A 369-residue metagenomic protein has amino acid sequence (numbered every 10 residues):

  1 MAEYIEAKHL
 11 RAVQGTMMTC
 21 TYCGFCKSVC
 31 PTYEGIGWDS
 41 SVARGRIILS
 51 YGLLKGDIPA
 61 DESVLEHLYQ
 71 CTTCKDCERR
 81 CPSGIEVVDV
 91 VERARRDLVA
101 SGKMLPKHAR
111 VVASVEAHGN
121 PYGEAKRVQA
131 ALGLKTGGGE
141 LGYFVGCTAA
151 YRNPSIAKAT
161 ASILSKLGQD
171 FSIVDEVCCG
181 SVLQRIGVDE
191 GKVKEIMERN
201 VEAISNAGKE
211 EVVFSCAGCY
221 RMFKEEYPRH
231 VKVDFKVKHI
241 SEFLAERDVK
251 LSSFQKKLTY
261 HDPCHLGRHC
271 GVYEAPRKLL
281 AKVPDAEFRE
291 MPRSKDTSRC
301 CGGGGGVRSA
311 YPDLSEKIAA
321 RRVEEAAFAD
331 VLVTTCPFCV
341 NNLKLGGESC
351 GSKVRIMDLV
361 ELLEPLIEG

Functional and structural regions predicted by a protein language model:
M1-D39, G52, G56: Long terminal accessory regions outside catalytic cores
A7-L10, Q14-M17, I47-V231: Iron-sulfur-cluster electron-transfer modules
C20-K27, C74-C77, G302-A310: Cysteine-cluster motifs in flexible loop/terminal segments that predominantly coordinate metals
V29-C30, R80-C81, L343: Cysteine-centered loop/knuckle micro-motif
G84, T148-K236, H265-G369: Cofactor-cradling patches in redox/metallo enzymes
K238, E242, K257-C270: Catalytic cores of enzyme domains
A245-K257: Acyltransferase donor/substrate-recognition loop-hinge adjacent to the catalytic core
